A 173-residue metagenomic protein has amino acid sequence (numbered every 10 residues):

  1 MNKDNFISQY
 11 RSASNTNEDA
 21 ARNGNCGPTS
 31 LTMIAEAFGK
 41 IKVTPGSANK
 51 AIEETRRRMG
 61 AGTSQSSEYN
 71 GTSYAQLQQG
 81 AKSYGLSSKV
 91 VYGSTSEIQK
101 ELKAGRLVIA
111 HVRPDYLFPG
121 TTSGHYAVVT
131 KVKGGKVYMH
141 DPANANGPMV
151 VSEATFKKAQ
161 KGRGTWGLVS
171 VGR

Functional and structural regions predicted by a protein language model:
M1-S67, P114, K133, G147-P148: Active-site-adjacent structural segments surrounding the nucleophilic cysteine of cysteine proteases and isopeptidases
A48-R173: Conserved active-site-adjacent core of cysteine acyl-enzyme catalytic domains
